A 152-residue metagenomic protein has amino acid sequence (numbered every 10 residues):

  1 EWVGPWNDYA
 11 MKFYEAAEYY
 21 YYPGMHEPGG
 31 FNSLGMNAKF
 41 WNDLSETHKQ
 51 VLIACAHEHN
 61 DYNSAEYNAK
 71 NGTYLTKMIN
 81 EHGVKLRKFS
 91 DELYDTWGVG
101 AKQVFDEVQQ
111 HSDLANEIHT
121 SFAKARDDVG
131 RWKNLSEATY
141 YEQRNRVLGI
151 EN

Functional and structural regions predicted by a protein language model:
E1-N152: N-terminal secretory/targeting leader peptides
